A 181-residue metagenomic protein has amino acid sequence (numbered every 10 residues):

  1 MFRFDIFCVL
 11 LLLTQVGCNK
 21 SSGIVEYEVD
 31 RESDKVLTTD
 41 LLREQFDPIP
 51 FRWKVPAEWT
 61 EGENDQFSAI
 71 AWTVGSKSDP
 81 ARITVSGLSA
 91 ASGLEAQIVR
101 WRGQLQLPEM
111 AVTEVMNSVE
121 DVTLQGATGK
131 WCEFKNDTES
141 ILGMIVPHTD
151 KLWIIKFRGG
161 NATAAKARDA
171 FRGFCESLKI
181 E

Functional and structural regions predicted by a protein language model:
F2, Q15-A81, L88-A90, V99-T113 (+5 more regions): N-terminal targeting sequences that direct proteins away from the cytosol to non-cytosolic compartments
D5-Q15: Bacterial N-terminal signal peptides
G93: Extracellular/lumenal carbohydrate-interaction signature centered on repeated Trp-anchored short motifs
K130-C132: Extended beta-strand-rich segments in extracellular/periplasmic secretory proteins, especially within noncatalytic
